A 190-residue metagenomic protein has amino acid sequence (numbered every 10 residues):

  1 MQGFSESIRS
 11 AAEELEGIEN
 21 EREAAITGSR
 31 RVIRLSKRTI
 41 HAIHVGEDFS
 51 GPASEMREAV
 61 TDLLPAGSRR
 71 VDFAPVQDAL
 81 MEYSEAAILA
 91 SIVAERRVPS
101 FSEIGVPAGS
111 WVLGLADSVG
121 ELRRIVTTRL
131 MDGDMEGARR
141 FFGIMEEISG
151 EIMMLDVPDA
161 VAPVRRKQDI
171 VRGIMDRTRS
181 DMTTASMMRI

Functional and structural regions predicted by a protein language model:
M1-G67: Leu/Val/Ala/Ile-rich N-terminal alpha-helices, chiefly Sec-type signal peptides and the beginnings
E21, G28, P52, P75 (+5 more regions): Amphipathic alpha-helix face/heptad-repeat signature
S36, I40-I43, V60-L64, Y83 (+5 more regions): A structural signal for well-ordered alpha-helices, especially hydrophobic packing surfaces of coiled-coils
S50-G109: Long, charged all-alpha helical bundle/coiled-coil segments in cytosolic proteins
V93, V98-G143: Long, charge-patterned amphipathic alpha-helical coiled-coil/hairpin "stalk" segments used as oligomerization
M135-I190: Long amphipathic all-alpha helical oligomerization modules
